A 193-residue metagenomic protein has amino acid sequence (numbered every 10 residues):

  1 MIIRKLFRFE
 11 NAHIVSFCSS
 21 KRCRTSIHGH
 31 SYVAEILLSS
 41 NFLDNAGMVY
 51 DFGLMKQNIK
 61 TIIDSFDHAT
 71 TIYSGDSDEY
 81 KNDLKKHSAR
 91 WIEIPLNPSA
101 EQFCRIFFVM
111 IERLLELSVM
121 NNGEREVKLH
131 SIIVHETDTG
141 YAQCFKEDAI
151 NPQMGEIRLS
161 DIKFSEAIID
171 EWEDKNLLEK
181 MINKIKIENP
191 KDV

Functional and structural regions predicted by a protein language model:
M1-V193: Charge-rich, low-complexity N-terminal segments
